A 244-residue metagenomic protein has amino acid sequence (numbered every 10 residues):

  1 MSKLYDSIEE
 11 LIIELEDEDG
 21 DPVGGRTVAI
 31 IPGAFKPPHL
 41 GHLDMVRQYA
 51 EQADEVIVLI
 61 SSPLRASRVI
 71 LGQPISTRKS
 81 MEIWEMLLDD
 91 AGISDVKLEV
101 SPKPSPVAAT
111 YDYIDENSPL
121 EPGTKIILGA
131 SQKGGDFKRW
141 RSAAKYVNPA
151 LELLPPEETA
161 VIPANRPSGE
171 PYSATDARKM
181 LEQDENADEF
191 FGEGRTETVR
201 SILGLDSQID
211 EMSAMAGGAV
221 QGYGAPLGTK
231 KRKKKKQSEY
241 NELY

Functional and structural regions predicted by a protein language model:
S2-D210, A214, G222-A225, E242: Nucleotidyltransferase catalytic core that binds NTPs
G218-Y244: Short interaction-hotspot residues at assembly and binding interfaces
